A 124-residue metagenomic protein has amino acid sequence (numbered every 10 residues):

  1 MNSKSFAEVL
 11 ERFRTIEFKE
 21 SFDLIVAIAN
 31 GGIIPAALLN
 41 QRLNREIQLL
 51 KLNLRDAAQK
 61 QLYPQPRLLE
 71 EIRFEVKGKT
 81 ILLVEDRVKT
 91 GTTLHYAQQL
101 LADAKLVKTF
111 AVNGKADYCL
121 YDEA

Functional and structural regions predicted by a protein language model:
M1-A124: PRPP-associated nucleotide enzymes
